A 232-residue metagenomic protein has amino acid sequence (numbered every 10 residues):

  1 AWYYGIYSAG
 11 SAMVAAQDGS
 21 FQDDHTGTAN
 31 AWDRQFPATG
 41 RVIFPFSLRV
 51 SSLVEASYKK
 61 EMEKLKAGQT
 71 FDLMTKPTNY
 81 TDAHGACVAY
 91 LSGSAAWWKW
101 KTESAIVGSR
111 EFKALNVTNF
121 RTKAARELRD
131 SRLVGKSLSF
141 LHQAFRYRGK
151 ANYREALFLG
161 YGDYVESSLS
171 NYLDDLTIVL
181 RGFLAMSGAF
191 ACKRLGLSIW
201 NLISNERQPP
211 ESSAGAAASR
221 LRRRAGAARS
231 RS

Functional and structural regions predicted by a protein language model:
A1-S232: Terminal alpha-helical segments
